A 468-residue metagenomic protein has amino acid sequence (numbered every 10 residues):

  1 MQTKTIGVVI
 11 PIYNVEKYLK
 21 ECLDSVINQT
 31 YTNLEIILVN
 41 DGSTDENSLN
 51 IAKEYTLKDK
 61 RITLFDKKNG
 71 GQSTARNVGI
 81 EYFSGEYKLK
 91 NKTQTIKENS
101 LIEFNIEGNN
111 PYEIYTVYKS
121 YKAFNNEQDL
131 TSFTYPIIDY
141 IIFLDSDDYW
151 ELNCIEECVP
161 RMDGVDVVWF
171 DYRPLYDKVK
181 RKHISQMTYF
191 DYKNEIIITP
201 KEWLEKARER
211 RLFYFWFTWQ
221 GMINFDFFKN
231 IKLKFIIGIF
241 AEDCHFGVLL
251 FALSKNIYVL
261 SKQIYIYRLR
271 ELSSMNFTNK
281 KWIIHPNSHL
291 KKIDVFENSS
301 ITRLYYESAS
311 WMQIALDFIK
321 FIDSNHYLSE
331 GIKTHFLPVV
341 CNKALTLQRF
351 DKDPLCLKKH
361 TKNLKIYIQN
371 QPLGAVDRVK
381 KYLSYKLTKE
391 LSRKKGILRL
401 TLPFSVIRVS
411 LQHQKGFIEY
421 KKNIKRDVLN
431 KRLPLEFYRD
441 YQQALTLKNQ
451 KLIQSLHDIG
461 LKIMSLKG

Functional and structural regions predicted by a protein language model:
M1-D294: Nucleotide-sugar donor-binding/catalytic module of glycosyltransferases that assemble extracellular/cell-envelope
R268-G468: C-terminal subregions of glycosyltransferases and related glycan-biosynthesis enzymes
